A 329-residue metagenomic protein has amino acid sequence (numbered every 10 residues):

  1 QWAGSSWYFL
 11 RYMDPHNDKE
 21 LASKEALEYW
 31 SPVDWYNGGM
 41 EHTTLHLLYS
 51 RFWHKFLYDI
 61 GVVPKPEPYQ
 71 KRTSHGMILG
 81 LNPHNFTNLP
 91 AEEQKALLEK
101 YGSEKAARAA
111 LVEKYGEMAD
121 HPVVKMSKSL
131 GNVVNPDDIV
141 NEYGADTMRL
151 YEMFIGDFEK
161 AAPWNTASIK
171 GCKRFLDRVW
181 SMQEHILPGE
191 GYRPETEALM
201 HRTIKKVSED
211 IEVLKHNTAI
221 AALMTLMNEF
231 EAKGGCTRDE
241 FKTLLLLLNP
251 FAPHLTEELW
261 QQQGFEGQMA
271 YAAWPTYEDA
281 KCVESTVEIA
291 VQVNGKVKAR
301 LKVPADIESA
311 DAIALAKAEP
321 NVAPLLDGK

Functional and structural regions predicted by a protein language model:
Q1-A3, V283: A short catalytic or substrate-binding loop motif that flags glycine-/basic-rich loops and adjacent residues that bind
A3, E28-R149, A161-Q183, D239-A252 (+1 more regions): Structured ligand/cofactor/substrate-binding pocket environments in proteins
S6-Y8, M13-H16, W35, H42 (+9 more regions): Short, glycine-/Ser/Thr-/acidic-enriched flexible segments
F9-S31, E117-K128, E142-G156, P194-R202: Active-site-adjacent bridging/hinge elements
L48, V62-P66, D138-E308, P324: Helix-rich, typically C-terminal accessory recognition domains appended to large enzymatic cores
Q70, N132, C282-E284, L326-G328: Short solvent-exposed loop/turn micro-motifs enriched in small/polar/acidic residues
V112-K114, D120, V283-V287, G328: A short, compositionally biased
V303-K329: Glycine-rich, small/acidic residue-mixed loop/short-helix segments
